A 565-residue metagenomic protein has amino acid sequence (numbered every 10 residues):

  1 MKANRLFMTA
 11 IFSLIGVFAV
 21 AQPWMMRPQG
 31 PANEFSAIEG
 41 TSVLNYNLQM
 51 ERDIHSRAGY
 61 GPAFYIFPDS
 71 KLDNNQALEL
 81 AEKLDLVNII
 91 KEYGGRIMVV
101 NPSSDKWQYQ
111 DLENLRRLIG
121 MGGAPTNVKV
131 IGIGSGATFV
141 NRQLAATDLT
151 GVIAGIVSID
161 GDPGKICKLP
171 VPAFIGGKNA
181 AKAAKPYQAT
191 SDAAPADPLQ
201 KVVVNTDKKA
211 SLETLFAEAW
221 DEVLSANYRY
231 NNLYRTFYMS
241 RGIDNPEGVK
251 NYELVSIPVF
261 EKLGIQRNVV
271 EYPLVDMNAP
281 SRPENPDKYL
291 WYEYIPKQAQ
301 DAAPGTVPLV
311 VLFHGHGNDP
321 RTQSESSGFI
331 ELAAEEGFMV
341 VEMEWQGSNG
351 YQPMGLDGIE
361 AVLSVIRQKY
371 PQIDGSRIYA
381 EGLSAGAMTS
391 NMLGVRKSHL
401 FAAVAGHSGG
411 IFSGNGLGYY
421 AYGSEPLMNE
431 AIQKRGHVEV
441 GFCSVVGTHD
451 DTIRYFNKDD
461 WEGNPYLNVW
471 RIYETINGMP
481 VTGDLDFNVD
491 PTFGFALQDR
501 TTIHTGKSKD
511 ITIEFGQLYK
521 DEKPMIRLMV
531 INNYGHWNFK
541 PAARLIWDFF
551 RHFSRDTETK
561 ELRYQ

Functional and structural regions predicted by a protein language model:
M1-A10: Bacterial N-terminal signal peptides that target proteins for export
T9-V17: Bacterial N-terminal signal peptides
A21-A63, E92, R96, N101-S103 (+10 more regions): A domain-start/cap signature at the N-terminus of enzymes
S56-G61, I66-K106, A299-V307, L312-P353 (+2 more regions): Short substrate-entry loop that stabilizes the transition state in hydrolases
A63-F67, R96-N101, N127-G132, N141 (+12 more regions): Structural recognition of the beta-strand scaffold that forms the well-ordered cores of secreted hydrolase catalytic
S70-D73, S103-K106, G134-T138, G161-G164 (+8 more regions): Solvent-exposed loop/turn segments at secondary-structure junctions within structured extracellular/periplasmic domains
S103-G123, V130, R142, G350-Q372 (+1 more regions): Alpha/beta-hydrolase active-site loop
L149-L199, A403, S408-E522, H536: The feature captures the conserved acid-bearing segment of alpha/beta-hydrolase catalytic domains
